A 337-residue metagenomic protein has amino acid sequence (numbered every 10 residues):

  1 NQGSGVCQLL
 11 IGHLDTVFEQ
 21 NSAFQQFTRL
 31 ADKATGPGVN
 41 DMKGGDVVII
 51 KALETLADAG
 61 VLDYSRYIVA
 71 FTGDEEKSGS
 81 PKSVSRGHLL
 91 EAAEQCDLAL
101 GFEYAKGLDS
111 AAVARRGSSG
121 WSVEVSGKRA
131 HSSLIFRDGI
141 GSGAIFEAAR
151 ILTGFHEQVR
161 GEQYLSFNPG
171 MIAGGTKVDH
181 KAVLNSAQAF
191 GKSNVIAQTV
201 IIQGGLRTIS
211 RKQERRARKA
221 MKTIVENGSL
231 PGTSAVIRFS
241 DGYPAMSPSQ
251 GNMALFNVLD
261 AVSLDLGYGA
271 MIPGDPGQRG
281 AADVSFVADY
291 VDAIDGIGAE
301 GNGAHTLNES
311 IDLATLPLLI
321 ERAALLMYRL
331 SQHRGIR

Functional and structural regions predicted by a protein language model:
N1-P37, D58-D63: Acidic/His- and Gly-rich active-site-bordering loop/insert found across diverse amide/peptide-bond hydrolases
G3, L30, A52-I68, F155-Y164 (+1 more regions): Phosphate-handling active-site elements
L9, I68-A70, N168, V236: A structural signal for isolated positions on well-ordered beta-strands in alpha/beta enzyme cores
D15-L30, R116-G127, A261: Acidic-glycine-rich active-site phosphate/pyrophosphate-binding loop
F18-Q20, V61-L62, A112-G117, S193-A197 (+1 more regions): Short glycine/proline-enriched loop/turn "hinge" motifs that connect secondary-structure elements and lie
L30-D41, A270-G274, T306-L307: Short pre-catalytic strand/loop immediately N-terminal to key active-site residues, enriched for Gly-Thr
M42-R116, G174-L184, G335-R337: Acidic/histidine-rich catalytic neighborhood of metal-dependent amide-processing enzymes
Y104-A105, G120-E124, K128-R337: Metal-dependent amide/peptide-bond hydrolase catalytic core, centered on the "pita-bread" metallohydrolase fold
